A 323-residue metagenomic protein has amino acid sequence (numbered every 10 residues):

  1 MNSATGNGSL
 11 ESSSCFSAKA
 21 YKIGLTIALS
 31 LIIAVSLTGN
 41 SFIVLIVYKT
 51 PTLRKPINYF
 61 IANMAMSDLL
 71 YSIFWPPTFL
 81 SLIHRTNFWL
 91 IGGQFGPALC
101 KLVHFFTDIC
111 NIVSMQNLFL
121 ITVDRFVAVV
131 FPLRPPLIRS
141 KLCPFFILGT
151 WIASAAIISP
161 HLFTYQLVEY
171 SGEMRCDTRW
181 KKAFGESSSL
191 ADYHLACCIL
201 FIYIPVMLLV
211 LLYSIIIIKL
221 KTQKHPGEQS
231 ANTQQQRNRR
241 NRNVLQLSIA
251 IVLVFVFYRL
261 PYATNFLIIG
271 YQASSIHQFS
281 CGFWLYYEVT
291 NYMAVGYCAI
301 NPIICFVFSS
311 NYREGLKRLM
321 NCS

Functional and structural regions predicted by a protein language model:
M1-T38: Extracellular N-terminal segment of 7TM GPCRs
G6-C15, R85-H104, D108-I109, A156-Y203 (+2 more regions): Loop architecture of class A 7-transmembrane GPCRs
A18-S30, I57-L120, F131, P135: Extracellular TM2-ECL1-early TM3 structural module of rhodopsin-like
K49-Y59, R125-F146, V210-L247, G270-S280 (+1 more regions): Intracellular signaling interfaces of 7-transmembrane GPCRs
S67, R179-S187, F201, I218-Y262: Intracellular effector-coupling site of seven-transmembrane GPCRs, centered on the ICL3-to-TM6 transition
L70, S81-H84, C110-L120, V127 (+2 more regions): Fourth transmembrane helix
L70-L80, A156-S159, F163, Y203 (+3 more regions): Hydrophobic alpha-helical segments of membrane proteins
L208-L209, V254-Y258, A263-L267, L285-S323: Seventh transmembrane helix
